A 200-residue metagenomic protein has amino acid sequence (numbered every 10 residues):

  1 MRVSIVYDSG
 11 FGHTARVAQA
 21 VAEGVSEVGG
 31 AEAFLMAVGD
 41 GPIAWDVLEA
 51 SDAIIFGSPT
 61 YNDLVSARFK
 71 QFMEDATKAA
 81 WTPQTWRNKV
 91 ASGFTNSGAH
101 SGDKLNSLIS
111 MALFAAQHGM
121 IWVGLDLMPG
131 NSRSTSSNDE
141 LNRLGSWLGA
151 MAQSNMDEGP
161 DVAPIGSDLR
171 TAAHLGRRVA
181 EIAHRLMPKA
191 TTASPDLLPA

Functional and structural regions predicted by a protein language model:
M1-W86, T135, E158-A200: N-terminal beta1-alpha1-beta2 submodule of the flavodoxin-like/Rossmannoid cofactor-binding fold
G10, E27-V28, M128, R143 (+1 more regions): Intrinsically disordered, low-complexity segments enriched in small/polar residues
H13, S58, L64, D103 (+4 more regions): Gly/Ser/Thr-rich helix-start
A53, A91, Q153-M156: Short capping/connector residues at structural and topological boundaries
D63-A67, N88, N96, L125 (+1 more regions): Generic structural "secondary-structure junction" signal
V90-N142: Short, glycine-/small-residue-rich phosphate/pyrophosphate-handling segment
I109, L144-S146, G166: Glycine-rich phosphate-binding loop at the start of an alpha helix
N138-N155: Short glycine/proline-rich, acidic loop/turn segments that cap or connect secondary-structure elements
